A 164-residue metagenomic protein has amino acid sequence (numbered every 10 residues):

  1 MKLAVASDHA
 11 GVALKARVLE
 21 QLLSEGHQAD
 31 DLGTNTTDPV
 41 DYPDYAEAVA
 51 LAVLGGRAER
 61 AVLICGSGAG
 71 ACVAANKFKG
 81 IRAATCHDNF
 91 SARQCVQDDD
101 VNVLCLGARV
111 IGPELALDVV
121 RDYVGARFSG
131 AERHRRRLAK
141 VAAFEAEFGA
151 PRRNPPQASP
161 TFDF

Functional and structural regions predicted by a protein language model:
M1-E25, A29: Glycine-rich phosphate/diphosphate-binding loop of Rossmann-like nucleotide-binding domains
K2-A13, N89-F164: C-terminal binding/interaction regions
A6, L32, I64-C65, C86 (+1 more regions): Structural motif
A16-L19, V73-K77, L117: Short amphipathic alpha-helical segments
E25, F78-K79, D99: Short, structured coil segments at secondary-structure junctions
Q28-P39: A short beta-strand-loop structural module common to alpha/beta enzyme folds
Y45-C86: Helix-adjacent hinge/juxtasegments
